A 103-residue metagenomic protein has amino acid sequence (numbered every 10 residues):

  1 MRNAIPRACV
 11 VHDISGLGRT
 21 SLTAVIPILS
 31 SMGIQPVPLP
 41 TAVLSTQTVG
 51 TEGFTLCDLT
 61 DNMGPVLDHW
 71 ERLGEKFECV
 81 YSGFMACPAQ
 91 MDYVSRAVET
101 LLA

Functional and structural regions predicted by a protein language model:
R2-G18, L22-A103: Ribokinase/PfkB-type carbohydrate-kinase core domain
